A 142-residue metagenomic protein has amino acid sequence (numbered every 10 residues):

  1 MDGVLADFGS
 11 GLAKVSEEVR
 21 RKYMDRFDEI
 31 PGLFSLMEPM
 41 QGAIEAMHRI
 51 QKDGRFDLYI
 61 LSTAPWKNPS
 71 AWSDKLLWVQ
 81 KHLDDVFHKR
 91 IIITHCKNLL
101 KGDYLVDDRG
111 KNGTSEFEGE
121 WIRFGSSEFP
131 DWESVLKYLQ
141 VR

Functional and structural regions predicted by a protein language model:
M1, S62-A64, D108-G110: Short, well-ordered beta-to-alpha junction loops that form the rim of enzyme active sites and present histidine/acidic
M1-S35: Active-site neighborhood of HAD-like aspartate-dependent phosphohydrolases
A6-G9, L58-I60, K67-A71, L99-K101 (+2 more regions): Short catalytic/ligand-binding loop motif for oxyanion handling, primarily in non-cytosolic enzymes, centered on
M37-E38, A43-S73, V79: Substrate-recognition element of Asp-dependent hydrolases with the DxDx(T/V) motif
L77-I92: Structural recognition of alpha->loop->beta junctions
H88-E116: Conserved Lys-Pro-Asp/Glu-containing loop-to-beta segment of HAD-superfamily phosphomonoesterases, centered on
Y104, G110-R142: Asp-based, Mg2+/Mn2+-dependent phosphohydrolase catalytic module
